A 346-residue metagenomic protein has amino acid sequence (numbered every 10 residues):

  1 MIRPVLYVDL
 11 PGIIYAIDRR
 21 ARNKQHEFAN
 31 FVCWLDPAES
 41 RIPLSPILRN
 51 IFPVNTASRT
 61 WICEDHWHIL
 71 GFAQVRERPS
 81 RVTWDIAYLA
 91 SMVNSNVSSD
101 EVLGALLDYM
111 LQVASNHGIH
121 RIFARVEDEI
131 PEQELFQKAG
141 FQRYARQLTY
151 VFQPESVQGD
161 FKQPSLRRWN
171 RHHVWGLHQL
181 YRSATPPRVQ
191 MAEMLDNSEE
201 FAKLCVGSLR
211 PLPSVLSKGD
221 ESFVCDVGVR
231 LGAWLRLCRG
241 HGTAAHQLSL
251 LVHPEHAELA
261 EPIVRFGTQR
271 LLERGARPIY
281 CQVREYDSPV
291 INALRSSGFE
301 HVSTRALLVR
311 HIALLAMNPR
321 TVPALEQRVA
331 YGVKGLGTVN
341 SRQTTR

Functional and structural regions predicted by a protein language model:
M1-F28, P164-A192: A short beta-loop-alpha structural element at the N-terminal edge of CoA-dependent acyl/N-acetyltransferase catalytic
I2-V5, F28, H68-G71, S80-V82 (+6 more regions): Catalytic cores of nucleotide-enabled group-transfer and carboxylate-activating enzymes in metabolic and assembly-line
Y7-V8, I17-A105, D226-A257: Conserved donor-binding loop and adjoining core beta-sheet/short helix segment in diverse acyl/aminoacyl transferases
T60-W61, W84-A87, L107-L111, L148-V151 (+6 more regions): Short, structured motif recognition centered on aromatic/hydrophobic residues
N96-Q112, E134, K138, A257-R270: Conserved acetyl-CoA-binding loop-helix of GNAT-fold acetyltransferases
A105-S165, W169-H178: Contiguous mid-protein beta-loop-alpha structural module that forms a pocket-lining wall or clamp of enzyme active
E127, A139-G159, R274-R346: Active-site/acyl-donor-binding loops of N-acyltransferases
H178, P187-L250, P254-E258: Non-catalytic interaction/regulatory modules that flank or connect domains
